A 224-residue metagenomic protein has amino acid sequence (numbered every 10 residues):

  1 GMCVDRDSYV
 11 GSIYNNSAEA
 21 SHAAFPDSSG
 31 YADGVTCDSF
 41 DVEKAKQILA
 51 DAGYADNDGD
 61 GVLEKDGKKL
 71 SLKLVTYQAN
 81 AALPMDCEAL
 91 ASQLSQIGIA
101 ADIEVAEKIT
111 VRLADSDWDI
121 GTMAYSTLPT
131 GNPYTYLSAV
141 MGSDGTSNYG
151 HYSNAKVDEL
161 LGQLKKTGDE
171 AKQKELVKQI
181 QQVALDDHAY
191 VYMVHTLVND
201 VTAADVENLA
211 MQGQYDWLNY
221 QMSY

Functional and structural regions predicted by a protein language model:
G1-A89, Q179: Append "and occasionally in soluble cytosolic enzymes with long acidic Gly/Pro-rich linkers
G1-V10, D158-K174: Extended ligand-binding regions for polar small-molecule ligands
D5-Y9, K69-S71, S95-A100, D117-I120 (+1 more regions): Loop/turn elements at helix/coil->beta-strand transitions in domains of secreted/extracellular proteins
G11, Y54-Y77, A124, G168-A203: Bilobed periplasmic-binding protein-like "clamshell/Venus-flytrap" ligand-binding domains
S12-Y14, F25-S28, Y77-A79, E104-E107 (+2 more regions): Active-site-proximal beta-strand/loop segments in catalytic clefts of secreted hydrolases
G30-Q47, N57-L70, R112-D117, Y136-K166 (+1 more regions): Short, solvent-exposed loop/beta-turn-alpha elements that line the ligand-binding surface or hinge of extracytoplasmic
S92-M141: Periplasmic binding protein-like
